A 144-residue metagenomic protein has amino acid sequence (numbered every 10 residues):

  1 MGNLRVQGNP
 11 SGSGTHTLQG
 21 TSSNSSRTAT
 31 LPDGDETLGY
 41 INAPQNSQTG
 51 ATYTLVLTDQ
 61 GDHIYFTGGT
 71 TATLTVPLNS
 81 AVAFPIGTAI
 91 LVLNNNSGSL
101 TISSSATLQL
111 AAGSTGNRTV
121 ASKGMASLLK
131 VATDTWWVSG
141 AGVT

Functional and structural regions predicted by a protein language model:
M1-A106, V131-T144: Exposed extracellular interaction/assembly regions and N-terminal maturation sites
G61, K123-G124: Glycine-centered small-residue hotspots that permit tight backbone geometry or close packing
A106-S122: Terminal beta-strand-rich extracellular "head" domains that mediate receptor/glycan or other ligand binding
M125-L129: Short tryptophan-centered beta-strand motifs in secreted/extracellular beta-sheet-rich domains of glycan-recognition
